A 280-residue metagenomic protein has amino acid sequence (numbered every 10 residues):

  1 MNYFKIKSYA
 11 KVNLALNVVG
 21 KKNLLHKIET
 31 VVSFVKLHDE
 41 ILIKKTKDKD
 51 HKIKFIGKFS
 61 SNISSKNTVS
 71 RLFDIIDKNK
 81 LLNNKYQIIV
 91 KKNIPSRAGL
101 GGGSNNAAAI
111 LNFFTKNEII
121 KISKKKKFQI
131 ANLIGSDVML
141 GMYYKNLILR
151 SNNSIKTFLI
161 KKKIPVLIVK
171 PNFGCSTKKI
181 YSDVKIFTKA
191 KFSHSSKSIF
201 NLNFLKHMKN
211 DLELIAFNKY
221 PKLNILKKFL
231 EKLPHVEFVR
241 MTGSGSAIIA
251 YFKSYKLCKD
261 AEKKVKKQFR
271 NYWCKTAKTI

Functional and structural regions predicted by a protein language model:
M1-A98, K116-K125, K170: ATP-binding N-lobe of GHMP and related small-molecule kinases
L14, I41-I43, V69-L72, G103 (+5 more regions): Residue-level signal for inorganic ion chemistry
V32-V35, I76, A131, L230 (+1 more regions): Hydrophobic C-terminal alpha-helix "anchor/cap" residues
H51-I53, G141-Y143, L147-F238, Y251-K266 (+1 more regions): Conserved, helical-rich catalytic subdomain that frames metal- and/or nucleotide-binding sites in enzyme alpha/beta
S70-Y86, N112-F113, H207-K228: A short, flexible low-complexity segment enriched in Lys/Arg and Gly/Pro that occurs in N-terminal basic tails
A98-F128, L140: DPxDG-like acidic metal-binding loop motif
G245-I248: Conserved glycine-rich beta-strand-loop-beta hairpin in the small C-terminal domain of fold type I
